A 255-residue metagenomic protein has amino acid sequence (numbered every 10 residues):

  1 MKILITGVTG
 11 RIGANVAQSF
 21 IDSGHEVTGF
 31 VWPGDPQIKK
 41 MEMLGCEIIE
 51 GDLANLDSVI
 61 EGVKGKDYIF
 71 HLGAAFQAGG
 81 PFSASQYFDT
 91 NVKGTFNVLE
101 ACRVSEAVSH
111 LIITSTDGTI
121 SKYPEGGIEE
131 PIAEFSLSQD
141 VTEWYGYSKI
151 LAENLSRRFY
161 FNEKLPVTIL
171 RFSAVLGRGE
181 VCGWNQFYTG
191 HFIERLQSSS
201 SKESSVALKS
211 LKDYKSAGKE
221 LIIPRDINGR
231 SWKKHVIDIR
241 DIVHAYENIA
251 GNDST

Functional and structural regions predicted by a protein language model:
I3-S23: N-terminal Rossmann NAD(P)H-binding glycine-rich loop of SDR-like oxidoreductase domains
H25-P36: Conserved glycine-rich Rossmann-like NAD(P)H-binding loop of the short-chain dehydrogenase/reductase
D35-P36, M43-T90: NAD(P)H-binding glycine-rich loop region in Rossmannoid oxidoreductase-like domains and their noncatalytic homologs
A54, Q86-G94, Y147-S148, I237: Glycine-rich NAD(P)-binding loop of the Rossmann-fold in SDR/ketoreductase-type enzymes
D89, G126-I169: Catalytic helix-loop patch of NAD(P)-dependent Rossmann-fold dehydrogenases
F96-E143: Conserved Rossmann-fold NAD(P)-dependent oxidoreductase catalytic core, especially the SDR/UDP-sugar
F159-K234, I239: NAD(P)-dependent short-chain dehydrogenase/reductase
K233, D241-T255: Mid/C-terminal beta-alpha module of Rossmann-like enzyme folds, strongest in SDR-family dehydrogenases/epimerases
